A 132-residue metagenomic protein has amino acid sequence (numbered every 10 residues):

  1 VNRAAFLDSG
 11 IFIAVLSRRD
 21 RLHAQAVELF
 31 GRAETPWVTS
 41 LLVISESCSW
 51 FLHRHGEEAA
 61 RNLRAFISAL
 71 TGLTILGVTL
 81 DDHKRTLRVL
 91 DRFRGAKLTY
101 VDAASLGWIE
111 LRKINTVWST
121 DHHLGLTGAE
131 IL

Functional and structural regions predicted by a protein language model:
V1-T39, F51-F66: Short, well-structured N-terminal submotif of metal-dependent ribonuclease cores
A4, A103-L132: Acidic, metal-binding active-site segment of PIN/NYN-like and related structure-specific nucleases
G10, L42, A104-G107: Active-site phosphate/pyrophosphate-handling residues
F12, I44, L124-G125: A generic structural signal for short hydrophobic patches within well-formed alpha-helices
G31, A65-T71, D91, E110 (+1 more regions): Alpha-helix boundary recognition
P36, G72-T74, E130: Conserved beta-strand segments of alpha/beta enzyme cores
L73-V117: Active-site neighborhoods of divalent-metal-dependent phosphate/nucleic-acid chemistry enzymes
